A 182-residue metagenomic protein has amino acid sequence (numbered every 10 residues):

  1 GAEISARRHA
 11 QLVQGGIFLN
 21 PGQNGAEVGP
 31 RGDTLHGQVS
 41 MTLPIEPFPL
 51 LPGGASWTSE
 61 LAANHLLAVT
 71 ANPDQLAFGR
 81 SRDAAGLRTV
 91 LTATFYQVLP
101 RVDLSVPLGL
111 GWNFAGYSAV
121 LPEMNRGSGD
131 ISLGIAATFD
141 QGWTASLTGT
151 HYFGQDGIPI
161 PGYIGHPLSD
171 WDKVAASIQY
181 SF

Functional and structural regions predicted by a protein language model:
G1-F78: Long, well-ordered mid-to-C-terminal structural blocks that present hydrophobic/aromatic surfaces
I4-A10, L43-I45, L61-L67, A93-Q97 (+3 more regions): Transmembrane beta-strands of outer-membrane beta-barrel pores
P21-P30, P73-G79, Y117-P122, D156-H166: Extracellular loop and loop/strand-boundary signature of outer-membrane beta-barrel proteins
R31-G37, S81-L87, N125-I131, D170-V174: Residues that define the transmembrane beta-barrel architecture of outer-membrane proteins
V39-L43, L87-F95, L108-L110, L133-A137 (+2 more regions): Residues on the lipid-exposed face of transmembrane beta-strands in outer-membrane beta-barrel proteins
E46-W57, Y96-S105, D140-G142: Short loop/turn motifs that connect adjacent beta-strands in outer-membrane beta-barrel proteins
T138-I164: C-terminal beta-signal and adjacent terminal beta-strands/loops of Gram-negative outer-membrane beta-barrel proteins
G142, L168-F182: Outer-membrane beta-barrel "beta-signal"
